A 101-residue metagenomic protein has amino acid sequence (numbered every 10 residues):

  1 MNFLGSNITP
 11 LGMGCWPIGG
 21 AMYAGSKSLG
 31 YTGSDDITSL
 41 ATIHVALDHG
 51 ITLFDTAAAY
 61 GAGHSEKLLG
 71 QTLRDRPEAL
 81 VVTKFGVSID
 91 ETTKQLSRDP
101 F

Functional and structural regions predicted by a protein language model:
M1-L80: N-terminal binding-site loop/beta-alpha segment at the start of enzyme catalytic domains that lines or forms
G20-G25, S88-Q95: A short acidic, helix-capping loop that chelates divalent metal ions and anchors anionic groups
E78-E91: A short, structured active-site edge motif that brings together acidic residues
L96-F101: Glycine-rich anion/phosphate-binding loops
